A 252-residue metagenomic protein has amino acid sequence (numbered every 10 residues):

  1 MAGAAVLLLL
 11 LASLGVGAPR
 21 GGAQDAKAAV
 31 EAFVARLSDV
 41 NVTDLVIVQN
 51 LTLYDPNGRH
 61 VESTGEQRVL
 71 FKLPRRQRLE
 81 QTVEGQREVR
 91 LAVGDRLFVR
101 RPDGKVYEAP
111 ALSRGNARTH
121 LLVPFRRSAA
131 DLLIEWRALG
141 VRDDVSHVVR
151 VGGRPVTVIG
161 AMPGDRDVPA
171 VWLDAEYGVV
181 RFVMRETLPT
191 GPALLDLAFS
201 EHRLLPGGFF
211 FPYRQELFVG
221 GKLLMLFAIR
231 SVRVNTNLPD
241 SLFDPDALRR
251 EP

Functional and structural regions predicted by a protein language model:
G3-G15: Bacterial N-terminal signal peptides
G15-A23: Signal peptide processing junction and immediate N-terminal pro/mature segment of secreted/exported proteins
G22-E31, F98-D167, L188-G191, L238 (+1 more regions): Flexible, processing/modification-adjacent segments and terminal tails in exported/periplasmic/extracellular proteins
A23, V148-P245: Gly/Pro-enriched, hydrophobic low-complexity segments that function as extracytoplasmic propeptides/linkers
A26-V106, G140-V145: N-terminal mature ectodomain segment of secretory-pathway/periplasmic proteins
Y54-G58, Q86-R90, K105-E108, R166-A170 (+2 more regions): Short, surface-exposed beta-strand/loop "edge" segments at domain boundaries and coil↔beta transitions
S63-G65, R90-G94, Y107-N116, L173 (+2 more regions): Short amphipathic beta-strand/extended segments with alternating polar/hydrophobic composition
